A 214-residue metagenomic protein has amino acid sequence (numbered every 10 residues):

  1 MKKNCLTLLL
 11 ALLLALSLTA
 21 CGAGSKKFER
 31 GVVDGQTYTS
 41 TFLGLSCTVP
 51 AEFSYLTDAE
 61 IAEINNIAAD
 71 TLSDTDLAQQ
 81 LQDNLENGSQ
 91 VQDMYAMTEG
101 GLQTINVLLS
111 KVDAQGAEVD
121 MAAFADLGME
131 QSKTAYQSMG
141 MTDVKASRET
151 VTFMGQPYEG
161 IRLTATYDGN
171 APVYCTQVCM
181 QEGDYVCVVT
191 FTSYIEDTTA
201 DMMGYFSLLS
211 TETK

Functional and structural regions predicted by a protein language model:
M1-L12: Positively charged n-region of N-terminal signal peptides that target proteins for export
S17-A20: C-terminal motif of bacterial Sec signal peptides marking the signal peptidase cleavage site
G22-S25: Bacterial signal peptide processing site
G31-T37, Q90-Q92, T152-R162: Short, hydrophobic/aromatic-rich segments at coil-to-beta transitions
P50-A117: Secretory pathway targeting signatures of secreted, lumenal, and periplasmic proteins
A51, G100-L102, M154-P157, C179-V186 (+1 more regions): Short, solvent-exposed coil/turn segments at beta-strand boundaries
A51-F53, G183-K214: Surface-exposed amphipathic alpha-helical segments
L108-V178: Signature of long, low-cysteine stretches enriched in small and polar/charged residues
